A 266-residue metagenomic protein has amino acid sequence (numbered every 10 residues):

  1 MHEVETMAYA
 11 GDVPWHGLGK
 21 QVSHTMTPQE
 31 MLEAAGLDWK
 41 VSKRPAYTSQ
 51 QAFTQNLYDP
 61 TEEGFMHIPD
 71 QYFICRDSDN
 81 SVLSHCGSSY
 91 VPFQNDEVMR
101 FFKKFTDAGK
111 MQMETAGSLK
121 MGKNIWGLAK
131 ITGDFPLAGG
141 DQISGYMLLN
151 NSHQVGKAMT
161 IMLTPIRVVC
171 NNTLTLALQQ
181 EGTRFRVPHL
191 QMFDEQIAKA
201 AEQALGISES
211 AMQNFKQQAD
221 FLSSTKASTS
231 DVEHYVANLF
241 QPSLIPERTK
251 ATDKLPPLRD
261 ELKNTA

Functional and structural regions predicted by a protein language model:
M1-R100, K110: Feature for intrinsically disordered/low-complexity regulatory segments and propeptides
D96, R100-A266: Intrinsic disorder/low-complexity polar-acidic segments
